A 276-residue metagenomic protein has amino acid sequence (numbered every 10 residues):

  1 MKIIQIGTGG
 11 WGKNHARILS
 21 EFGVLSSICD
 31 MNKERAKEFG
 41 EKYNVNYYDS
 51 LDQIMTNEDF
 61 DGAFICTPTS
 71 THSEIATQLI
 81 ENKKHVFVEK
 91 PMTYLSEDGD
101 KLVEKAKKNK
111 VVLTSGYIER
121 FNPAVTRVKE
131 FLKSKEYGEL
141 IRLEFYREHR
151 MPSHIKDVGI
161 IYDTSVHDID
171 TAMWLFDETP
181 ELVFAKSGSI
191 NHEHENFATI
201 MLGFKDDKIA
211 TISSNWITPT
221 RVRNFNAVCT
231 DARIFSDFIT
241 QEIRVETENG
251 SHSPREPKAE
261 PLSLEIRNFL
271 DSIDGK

Functional and structural regions predicted by a protein language model:
M1-Y43, L270: N-terminal Rossmann-like dinucleotide-binding module
L25, V45, N82-K84, N109-V111 (+1 more regions): A short helix->loop->beta-strand "cap" motif at the edges of active sites that frequently abuts
Y43-K105: Beta-loop-alpha module in the N-terminal Rossmann-like domain of NAD(P)-dependent dehydrogenases, especially those
D49, V88-E89, L113-S115, S236: Hydrophobic residues in well-ordered beta-strands that form the structural core
D61-G62, R142, I209: Short, Asp-centered acidic motifs that coordinate Mg2+ and/or phosphate in catalytic or ligand-binding sites
S70, T93-P152: A contiguous active-site-proximal alpha/beta segment in oxidoreductase catalytic domains
G116-P123, H149-P180: Mid-domain beta-loop-alpha active-site segment that forms a flexible, acidic cofactor/metal-binding surface
I169-E242, S263-K276: Contiguous beta-strand/loop segments that form the cofactor/metal-binding neighborhood of enzyme cores
